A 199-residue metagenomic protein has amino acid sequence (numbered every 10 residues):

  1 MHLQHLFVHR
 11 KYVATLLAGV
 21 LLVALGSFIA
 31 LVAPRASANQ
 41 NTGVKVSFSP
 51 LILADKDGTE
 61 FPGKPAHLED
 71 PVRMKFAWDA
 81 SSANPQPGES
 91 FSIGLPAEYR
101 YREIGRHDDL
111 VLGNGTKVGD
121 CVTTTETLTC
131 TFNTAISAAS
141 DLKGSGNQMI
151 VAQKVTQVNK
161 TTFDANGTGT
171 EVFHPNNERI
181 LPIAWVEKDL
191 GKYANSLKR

Functional and structural regions predicted by a protein language model:
M1-R10: N-terminal secretory signal peptides that target proteins for export/translocation
L16-F28: Bacterial N-terminal signal peptides
G26-G43: C-terminal region of N-terminal signal peptides and the immediate post-cleavage residues of exported proteins
L31, S37, N166-A194: Extracellular/luminal low-complexity Ser/Thr/Pro-rich, glycosylation-prone repeat/linker regions
Q40-D57, A97-A135: A surface/secretory-pathway sequence property marking extracellular, secreted, or lumenal proteins enriched
L68-A83, N195-R199: Short beta-strand elements of extracellular/lumenal beta-sandwich folds
A77-R100: Surface-exposed beta-strand/loop patches in extracellular or lumenal glycoproteins
T131-N177: Low-complexity, intrinsically disordered segments enriched in Ser/Thr together with acidic residues
